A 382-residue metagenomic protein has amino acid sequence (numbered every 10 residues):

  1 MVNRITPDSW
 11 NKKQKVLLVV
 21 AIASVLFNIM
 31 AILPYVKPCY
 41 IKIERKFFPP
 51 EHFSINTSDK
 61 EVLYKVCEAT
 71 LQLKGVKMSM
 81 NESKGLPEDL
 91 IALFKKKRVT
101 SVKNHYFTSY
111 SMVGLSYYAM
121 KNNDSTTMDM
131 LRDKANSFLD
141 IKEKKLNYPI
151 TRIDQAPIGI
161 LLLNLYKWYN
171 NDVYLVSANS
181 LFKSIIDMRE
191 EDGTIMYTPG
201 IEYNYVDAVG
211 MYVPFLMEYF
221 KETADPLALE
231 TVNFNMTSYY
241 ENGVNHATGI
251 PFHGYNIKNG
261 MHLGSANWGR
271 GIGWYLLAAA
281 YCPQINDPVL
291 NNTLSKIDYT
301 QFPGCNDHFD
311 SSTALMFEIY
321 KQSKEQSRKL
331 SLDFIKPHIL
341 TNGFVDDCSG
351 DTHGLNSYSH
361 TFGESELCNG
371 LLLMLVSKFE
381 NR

Functional and structural regions predicted by a protein language model:
M1-K13: N-terminal Lys/Arg-rich, disordered targeting/topogenic segments
L17-I32: Hydrophobic membrane-insertion alpha-helices, especially the h-region of bacterial N-terminal signal peptides
I32-S109, K121-D129, D133-I153, L165-W168 (+3 more regions): CBM-like carbohydrate-recognition segments
S111, I158-L161, Y212, Y275 (+2 more regions): Hydrophobic anchor position in alpha-helical repeat solenoids
F138-N256: Extended ligand-binding groove/face enriched in aromatic
G200-D207, G264, S357-C368: Individual transmembrane alpha-helices with interfacial aromatic-anchor signatures
Y203-A314, E325-D346: Extended ligand-binding clefts on enzyme/binding-domain cores
